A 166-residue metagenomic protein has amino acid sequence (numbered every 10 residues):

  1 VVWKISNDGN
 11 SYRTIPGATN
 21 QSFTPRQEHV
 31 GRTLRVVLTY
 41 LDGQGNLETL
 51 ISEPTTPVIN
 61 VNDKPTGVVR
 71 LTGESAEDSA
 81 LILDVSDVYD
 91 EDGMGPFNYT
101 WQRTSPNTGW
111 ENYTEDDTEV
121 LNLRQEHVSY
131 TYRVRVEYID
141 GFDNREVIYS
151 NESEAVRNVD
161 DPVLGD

Functional and structural regions predicted by a protein language model:
V1-D166: Ser/Thr/Pro/Gly-rich low-complexity disordered regions
